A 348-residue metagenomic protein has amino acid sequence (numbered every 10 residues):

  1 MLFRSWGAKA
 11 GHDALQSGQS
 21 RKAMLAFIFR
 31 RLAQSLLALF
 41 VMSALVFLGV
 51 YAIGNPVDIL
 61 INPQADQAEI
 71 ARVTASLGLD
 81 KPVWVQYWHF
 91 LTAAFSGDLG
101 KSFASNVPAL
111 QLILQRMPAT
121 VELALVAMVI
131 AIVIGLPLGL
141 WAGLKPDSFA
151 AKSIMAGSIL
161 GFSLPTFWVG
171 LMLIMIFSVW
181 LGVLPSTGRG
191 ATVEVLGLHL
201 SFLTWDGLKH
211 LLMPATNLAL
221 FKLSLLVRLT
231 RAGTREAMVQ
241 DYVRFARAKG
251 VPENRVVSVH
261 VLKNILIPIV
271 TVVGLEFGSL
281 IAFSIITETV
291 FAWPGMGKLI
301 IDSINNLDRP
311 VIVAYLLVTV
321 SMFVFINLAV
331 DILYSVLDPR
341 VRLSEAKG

Functional and structural regions predicted by a protein language model:
M1-L2: Short, small-residue-biased leader/transition segments that mark boundaries at the very start of proteins
A23-R30, Q34, P137-L173, I267-I269: Cytoplasmic-entry segments and transmembrane alpha-helices of multi-pass inner-membrane transporters
L25-A26, L39, M117-A150, V179 (+1 more regions): Alpha-helical transmembrane segments of integral membrane proteins, especially multi-pass inner/plasma-membrane
A38-W88, L181-L203: Hydrophobic alpha-helical transmembrane segments of membrane transport/permease proteins and related membrane-embedded
L45-I53, K81, H89-T92, G157-G188 (+2 more regions): Membrane-water interface segments at the C-terminal ends of transmembrane alpha-helices in multi-pass inner-membrane
A65-D98, V243, F291-S303: Short hydrophobic, aromatic-rich alpha-helical segments embedded in or entering the lipid bilayer of multi-pass
D80-L136: An internal, D/E-rich "acidic patch" concept
